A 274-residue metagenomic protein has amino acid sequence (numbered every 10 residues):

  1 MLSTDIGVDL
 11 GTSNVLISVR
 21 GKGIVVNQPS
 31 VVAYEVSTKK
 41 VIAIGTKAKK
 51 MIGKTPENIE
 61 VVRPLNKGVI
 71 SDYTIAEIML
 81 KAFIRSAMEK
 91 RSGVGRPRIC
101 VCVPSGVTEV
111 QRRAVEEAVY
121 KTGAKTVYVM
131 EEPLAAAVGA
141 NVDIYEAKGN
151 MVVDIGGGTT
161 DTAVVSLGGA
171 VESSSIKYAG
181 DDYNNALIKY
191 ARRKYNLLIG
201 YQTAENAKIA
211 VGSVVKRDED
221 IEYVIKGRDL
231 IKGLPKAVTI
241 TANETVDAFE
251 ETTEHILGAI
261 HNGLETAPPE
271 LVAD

Functional and structural regions predicted by a protein language model:
M1-I155, A163-D274: Nucleotide/phosphate-binding catalytic cleft detector across ATP-hydrolyzing and phosphate-transferring enzymes
